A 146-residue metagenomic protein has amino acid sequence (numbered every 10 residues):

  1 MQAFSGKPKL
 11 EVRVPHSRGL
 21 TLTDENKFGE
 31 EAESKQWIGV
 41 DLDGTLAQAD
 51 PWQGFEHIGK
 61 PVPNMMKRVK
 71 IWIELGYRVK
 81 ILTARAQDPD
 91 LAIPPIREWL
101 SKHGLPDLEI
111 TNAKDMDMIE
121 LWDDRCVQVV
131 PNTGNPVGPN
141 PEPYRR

Functional and structural regions predicted by a protein language model:
Q2-R146: Catalytic phosphate/metal-binding cores of nucleic-acid and nucleotide-processing enzymes, i.e., regions that mediate
